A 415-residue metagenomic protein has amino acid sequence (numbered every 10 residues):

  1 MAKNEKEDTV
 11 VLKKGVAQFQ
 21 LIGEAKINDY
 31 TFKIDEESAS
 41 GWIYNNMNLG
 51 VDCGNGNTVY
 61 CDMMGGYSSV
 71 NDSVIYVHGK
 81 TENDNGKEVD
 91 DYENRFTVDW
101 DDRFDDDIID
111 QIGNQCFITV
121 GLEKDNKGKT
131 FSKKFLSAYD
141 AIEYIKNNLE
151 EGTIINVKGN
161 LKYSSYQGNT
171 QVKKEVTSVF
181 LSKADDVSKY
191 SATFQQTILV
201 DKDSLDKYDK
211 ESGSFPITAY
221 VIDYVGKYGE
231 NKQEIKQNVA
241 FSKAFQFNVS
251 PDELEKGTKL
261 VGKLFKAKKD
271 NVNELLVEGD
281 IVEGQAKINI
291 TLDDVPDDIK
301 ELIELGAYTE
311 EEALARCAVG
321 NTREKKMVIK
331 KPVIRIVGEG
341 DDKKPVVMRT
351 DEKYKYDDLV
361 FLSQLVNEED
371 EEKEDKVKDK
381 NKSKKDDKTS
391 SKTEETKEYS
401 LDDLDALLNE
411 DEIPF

Functional and structural regions predicted by a protein language model:
M1-F415: OB-fold and OB-like single-stranded nucleic-acid-recognition modules and their adjacent interaction interfaces
